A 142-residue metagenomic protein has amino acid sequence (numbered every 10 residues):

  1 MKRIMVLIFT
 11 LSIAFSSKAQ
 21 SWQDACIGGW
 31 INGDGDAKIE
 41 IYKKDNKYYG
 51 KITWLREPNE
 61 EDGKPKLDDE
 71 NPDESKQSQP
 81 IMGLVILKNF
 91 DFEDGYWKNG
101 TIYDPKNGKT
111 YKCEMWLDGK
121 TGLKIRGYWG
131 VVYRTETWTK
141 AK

Functional and structural regions predicted by a protein language model:
I4-S17: Sec-dependent N-terminal signal peptides
K18-G29, Y133: N-terminal helix-cap/turn-to-beta initiation motif at the start of protein domains
I27, G35-K38, Y42-Y103, T110-Y111: Central antiparallel beta-sheet cores of small beta-barrel/beta-sandwich binding domains
P105-N107, K112-W116, G122-T135: Short, exposed beta-strand-loop hairpins at the edges of beta-sheets in extracellular/periplasmic proteins
A141-K142: Short, solvent-exposed mixed-charge patches
